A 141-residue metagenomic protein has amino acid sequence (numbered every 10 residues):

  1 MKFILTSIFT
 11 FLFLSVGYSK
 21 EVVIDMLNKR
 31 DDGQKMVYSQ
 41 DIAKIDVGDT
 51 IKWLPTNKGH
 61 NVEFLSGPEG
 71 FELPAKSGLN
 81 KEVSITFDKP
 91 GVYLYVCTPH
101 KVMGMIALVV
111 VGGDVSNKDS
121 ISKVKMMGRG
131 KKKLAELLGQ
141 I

Functional and structural regions predicted by a protein language model:
M1-L5: Positively charged n-region of N-terminal signal peptides that target proteins for export
T6-F13: Bacterial N-terminal signal peptides
S15-S19: Sec/Tat signal peptide C-region and signal peptidase I cleavage site
K20-D31, M103-I141: Extracytoplasmic/periplasmic copper-protein system
K20-V22, S39-K58, V62, E82-K89 (+1 more regions): Beta-strand cores of secreted/periplasmic/IMS beta-sandwich domains, seen most often in copper-related folds
D32-D41, G78-N80: N-terminal post-signal-peptidase region of extra-cytosolic proteins
L54-G78: Histidine- and aromatic-enriched segments that form or immediately flank copper-ligand environments
T98-H100: Beta-strand-rich extracellular modules
